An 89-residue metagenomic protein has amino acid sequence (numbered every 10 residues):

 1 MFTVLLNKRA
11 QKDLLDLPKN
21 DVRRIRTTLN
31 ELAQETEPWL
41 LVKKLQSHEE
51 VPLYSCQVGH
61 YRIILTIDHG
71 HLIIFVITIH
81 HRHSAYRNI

Functional and structural regions predicted by a protein language model:
M1, V51-L53, H71-I73: A generic structural signal for beta-strand entry/edge sites
M1-K8: Conserved N-terminal entry element of GNAT/NAT acetyltransferase domains
T3, D13, Q46-S47: Acidic/histidine-enriched, beta-strand-rich ligand/metal-binding domains
K8, K12, D16, T27 (+2 more regions): Enriched for short, Lys/Arg-rich terminal
D16-K19, E37: Residues in soluble alpha-helical coiled-coils and helical-bundle/repeat scaffolds
D21-R24: Hydrophobic/aromatic residues within well-ordered alpha-helical segments
N30-C56: A short, surface-exposed loop/turn module that caps and links secondary-structure elements
